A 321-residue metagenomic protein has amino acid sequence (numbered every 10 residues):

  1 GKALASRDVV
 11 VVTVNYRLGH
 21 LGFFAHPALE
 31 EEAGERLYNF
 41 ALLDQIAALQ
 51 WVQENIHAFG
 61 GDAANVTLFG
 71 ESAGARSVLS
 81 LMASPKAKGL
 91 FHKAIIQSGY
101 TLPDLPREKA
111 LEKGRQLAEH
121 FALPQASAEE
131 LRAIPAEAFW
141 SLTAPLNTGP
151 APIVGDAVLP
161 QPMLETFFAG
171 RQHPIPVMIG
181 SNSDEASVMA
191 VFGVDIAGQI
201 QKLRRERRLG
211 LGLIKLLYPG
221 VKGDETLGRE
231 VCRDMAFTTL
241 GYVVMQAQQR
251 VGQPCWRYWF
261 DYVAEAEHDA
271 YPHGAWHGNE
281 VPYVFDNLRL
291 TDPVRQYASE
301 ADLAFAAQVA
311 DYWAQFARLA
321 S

Functional and structural regions predicted by a protein language model:
G1-A128, F167-M189, A320: Serine-hydrolase-like catalytic core of hydrolytic proteins
G34-L42, E230-D234, S299-A306: Short acidic-aromatic active-site loops that bind/stabilize oxyanions
A48, A110, L240-G241, V309-W313: Alpha-helical packing segments of well-folded alpha/beta enzyme cores
I56, Q248, A317: Hydrophobic pocket-lining residues that define ligand/cofactor binding sites across diverse proteins
S84-K88, R250, N287-L290, L319: Short, well-ordered loop/turn and helix-capping segments at boundaries between secondary-structure elements and domains
E137-E300, Y312: Substrate-gating cap/lid region and adjacent catalytic-acid/histidine neighborhood within extracellular/lumenal
D302-S321: Non-catalytic, well-ordered alpha-helical segments in soluble enzyme domains
